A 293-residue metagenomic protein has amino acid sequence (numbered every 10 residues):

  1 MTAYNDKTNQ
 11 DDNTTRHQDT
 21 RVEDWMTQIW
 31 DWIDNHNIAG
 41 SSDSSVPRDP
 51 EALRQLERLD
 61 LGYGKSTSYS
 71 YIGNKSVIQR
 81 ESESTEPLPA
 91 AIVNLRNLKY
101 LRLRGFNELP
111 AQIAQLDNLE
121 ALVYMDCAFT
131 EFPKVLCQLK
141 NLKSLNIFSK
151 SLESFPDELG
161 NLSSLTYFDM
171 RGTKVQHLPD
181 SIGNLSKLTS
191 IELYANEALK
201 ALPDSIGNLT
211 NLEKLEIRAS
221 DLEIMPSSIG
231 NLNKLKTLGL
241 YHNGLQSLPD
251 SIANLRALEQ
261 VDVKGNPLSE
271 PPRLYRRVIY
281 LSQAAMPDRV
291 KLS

Functional and structural regions predicted by a protein language model:
M1-W32: Terminal targeting and flexible regions in eukaryotic proteins, enriched in but not limited to LRR-containing proteins
E23-F106, E120: LRR N-terminal entry segment and analogous cap-like coil->beta motifs
P47, L88-A90, L109-I113, F132-V135 (+6 more regions): The feature encodes a structural signal of leucine-rich repeats
L53, N94-N97, F106, Q115-L119 (+8 more regions): Leucine-rich repeat
L59-L61, L98-L103, L119-M125, L142-I147 (+5 more regions): Conserved hydrophobic beta-strand positions in leucine-rich repeat
G64, S82-E83, R104-F106, C127 (+6 more regions): Conserved "Asn-ladder"/turn position within leucine-rich repeats
E216-P267: Ankyrin-repeat and related helical/solenoid repeat scaffolds used for protein-protein interactions
L248-S293: Leucine-rich solenoid repeat scaffolds
